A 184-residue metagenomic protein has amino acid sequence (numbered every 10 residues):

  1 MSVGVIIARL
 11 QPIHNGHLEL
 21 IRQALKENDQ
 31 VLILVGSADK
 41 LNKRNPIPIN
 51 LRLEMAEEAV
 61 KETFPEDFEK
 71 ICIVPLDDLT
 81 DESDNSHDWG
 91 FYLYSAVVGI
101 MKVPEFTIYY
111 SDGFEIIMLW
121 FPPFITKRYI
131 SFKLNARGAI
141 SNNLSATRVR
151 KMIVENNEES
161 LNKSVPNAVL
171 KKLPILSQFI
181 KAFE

Functional and structural regions predicted by a protein language model:
M1-E184: Nucleotidyltransferase catalytic core that binds NTPs
